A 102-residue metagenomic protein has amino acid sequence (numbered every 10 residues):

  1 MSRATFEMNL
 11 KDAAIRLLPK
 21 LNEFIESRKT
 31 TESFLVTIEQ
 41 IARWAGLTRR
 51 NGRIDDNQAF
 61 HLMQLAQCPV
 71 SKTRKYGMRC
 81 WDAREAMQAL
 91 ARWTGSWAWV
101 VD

Functional and structural regions predicted by a protein language model:
M1-A4: Long, low-complexity, charged/polar intrinsically disordered regions in eukaryotic proteins
F6-N9, A13-R16, R84-D102: A short, Lys/Arg-enriched interface patch at domain edges and termini
L10-S33: Short helix->loop/beta-hairpin flanking segments within DNA-binding domains
S33-E39: Short acidic, hydrophobic short linear motifs in intrinsically disordered regions
L35, C80-W81: Short aromatic/basic micro-patch
A42: The alpha-helix within a helix-turn-helix
T48-C80: Major-groove DNA-recognition helix of helix-turn-helix-type DNA-binding domains
